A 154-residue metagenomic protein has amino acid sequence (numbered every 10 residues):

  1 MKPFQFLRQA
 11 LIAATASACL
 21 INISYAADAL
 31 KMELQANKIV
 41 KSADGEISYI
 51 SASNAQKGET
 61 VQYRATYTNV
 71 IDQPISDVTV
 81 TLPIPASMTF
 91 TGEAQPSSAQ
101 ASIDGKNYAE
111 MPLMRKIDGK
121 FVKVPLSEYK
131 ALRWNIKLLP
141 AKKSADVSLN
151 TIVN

Functional and structural regions predicted by a protein language model:
K2-L7, Y25-N154: Exported/extracytosolic protein signature
A10-I21: Bacterial N-terminal signal peptides
